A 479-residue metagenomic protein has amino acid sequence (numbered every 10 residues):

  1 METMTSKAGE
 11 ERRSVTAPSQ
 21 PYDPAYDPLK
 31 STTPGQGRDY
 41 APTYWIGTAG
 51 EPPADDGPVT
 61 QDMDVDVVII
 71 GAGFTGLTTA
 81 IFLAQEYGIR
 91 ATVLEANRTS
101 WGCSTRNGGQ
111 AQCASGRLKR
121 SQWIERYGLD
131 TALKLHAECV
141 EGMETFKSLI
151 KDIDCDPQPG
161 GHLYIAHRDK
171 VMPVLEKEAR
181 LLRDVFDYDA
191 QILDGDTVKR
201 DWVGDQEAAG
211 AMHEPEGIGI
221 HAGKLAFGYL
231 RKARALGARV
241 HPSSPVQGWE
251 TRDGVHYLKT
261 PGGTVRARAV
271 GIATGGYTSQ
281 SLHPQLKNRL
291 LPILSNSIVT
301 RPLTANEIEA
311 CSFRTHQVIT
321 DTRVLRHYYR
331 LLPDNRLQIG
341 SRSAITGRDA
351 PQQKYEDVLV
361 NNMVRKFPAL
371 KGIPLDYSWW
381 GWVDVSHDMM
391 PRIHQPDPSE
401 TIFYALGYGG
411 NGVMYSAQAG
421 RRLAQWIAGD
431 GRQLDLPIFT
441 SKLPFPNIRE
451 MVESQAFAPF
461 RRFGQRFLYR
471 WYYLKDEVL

Functional and structural regions predicted by a protein language model:
M1-V67, Q85-E86: Extreme N-terminal leader/targeting segments of oxidoreductases
K7-A8, R12-S14, I345-W471, K475: C-terminal catalytic lobe of FAD-dependent flavoproteins
V65-V93: N-terminal Rossmann-like FAD-binding beta1-loop-alpha1 element of flavoenzymes
G109, E144, D152-P159, V246 (+2 more regions): Active-site substrate-recognition segment that forms the wall of the catalytic cavity or substrate channel
A114-T197: Dinucleotide-binding Rossmann-like beta1-alpha1 core, especially the glycine-rich loop that anchors the ADP
K134-M143, I165-L175, M212-K232, H241 (+1 more regions): Short beta-strand to alpha-helix junction loop
L181-R183, Q206-R268: Helical element adjacent to the flavin cofactor pocket in flavoenzyme catalytic cores
